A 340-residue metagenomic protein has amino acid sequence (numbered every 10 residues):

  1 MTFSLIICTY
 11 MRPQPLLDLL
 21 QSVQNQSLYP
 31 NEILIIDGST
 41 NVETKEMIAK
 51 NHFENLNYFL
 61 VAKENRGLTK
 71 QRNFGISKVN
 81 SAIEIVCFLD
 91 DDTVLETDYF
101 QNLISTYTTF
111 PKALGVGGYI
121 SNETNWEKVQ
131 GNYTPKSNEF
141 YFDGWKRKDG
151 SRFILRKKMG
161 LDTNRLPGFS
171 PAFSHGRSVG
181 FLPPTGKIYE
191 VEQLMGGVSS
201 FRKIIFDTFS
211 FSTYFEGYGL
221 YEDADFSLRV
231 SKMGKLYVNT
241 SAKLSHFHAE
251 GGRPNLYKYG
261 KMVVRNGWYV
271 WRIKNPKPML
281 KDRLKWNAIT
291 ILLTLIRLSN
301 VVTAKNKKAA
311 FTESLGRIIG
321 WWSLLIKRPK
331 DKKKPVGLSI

Functional and structural regions predicted by a protein language model:
R12-Q26: Short, well-formed alpha-helical segments that are part of the catalytic scaffolds of diverse glycosyltransferases
Y29, I35-M47, T93-L95: A conserved acidic beta->alpha catalytic loop
K63-S81: Glycine-rich, basic loop-to-helix element that forms the pyrophosphate-binding segment of sugar-nucleotide handling
A82-V94: Short beta-strand-to-loop acidic/aromatic patch adjacent to the donor-nucleotide binding site
D98-L166: Conserved donor NDP-sugar-binding/catalytic core segment of glycosyltransferases
M159-P171, F181-S200, S231, R253: A recurrent flexible, glycine/aromatic-enriched loop bordering the glycosyltransferase active site that acts as
E192-F209, E216-A242: A short, conserved alpha-helix in the catalytic core of glycosyltransferases
L236-A309: Active-site-adjacent helix/loop segment of glycosyltransferases that harbors family-specific signature motifs
